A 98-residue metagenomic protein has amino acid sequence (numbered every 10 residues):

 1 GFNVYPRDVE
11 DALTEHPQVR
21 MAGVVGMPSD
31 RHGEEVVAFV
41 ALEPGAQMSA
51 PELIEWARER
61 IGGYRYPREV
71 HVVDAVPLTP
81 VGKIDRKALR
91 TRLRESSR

Functional and structural regions predicted by a protein language model:
G1-R65, A75, G82-T91: AMP-binding/adenylate-forming catalytic core of the ANL superfamily
V70-V73: General small-molecule cofactor/ligand-binding pocket signal
T91-R98: Acidic/polar alpha-helix N-cap and adjacent early helical turns within long charge-rich amphipathic helices/linkers
